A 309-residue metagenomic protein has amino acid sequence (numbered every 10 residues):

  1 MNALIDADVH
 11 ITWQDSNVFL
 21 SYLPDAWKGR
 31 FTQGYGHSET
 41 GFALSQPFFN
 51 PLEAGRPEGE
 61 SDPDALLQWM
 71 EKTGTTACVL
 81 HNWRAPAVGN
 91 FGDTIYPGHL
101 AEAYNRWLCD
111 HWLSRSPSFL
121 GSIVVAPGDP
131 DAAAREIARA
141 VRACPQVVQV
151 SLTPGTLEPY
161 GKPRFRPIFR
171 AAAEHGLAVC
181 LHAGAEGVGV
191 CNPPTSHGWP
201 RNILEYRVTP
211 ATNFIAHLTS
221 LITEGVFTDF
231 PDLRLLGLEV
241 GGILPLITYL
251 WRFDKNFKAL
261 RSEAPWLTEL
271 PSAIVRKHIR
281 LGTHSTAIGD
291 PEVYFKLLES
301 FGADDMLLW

Functional and structural regions predicted by a protein language model:
M1-W309: Helix-coil boundary/capping segments in enzymes
